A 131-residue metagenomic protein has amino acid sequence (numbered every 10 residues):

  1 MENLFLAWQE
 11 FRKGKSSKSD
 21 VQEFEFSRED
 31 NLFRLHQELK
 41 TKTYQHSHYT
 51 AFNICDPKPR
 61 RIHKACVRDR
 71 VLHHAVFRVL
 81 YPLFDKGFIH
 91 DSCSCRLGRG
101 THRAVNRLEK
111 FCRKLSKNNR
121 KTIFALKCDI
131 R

Functional and structural regions predicted by a protein language model:
M1-F33: Non-catalytic, polymerase-adjacent accessory regions of viral genome-replication enzymes
M1-G14, H46-A51, F77-F84, R113-S116: Short, compositionally biased low-complexity segments
E2-F5, E29, F33, A65 (+3 more regions): Non-catalytic, well-ordered alpha-helical scaffold segments
V21-E25, R61-C66, R70, S94 (+1 more regions): Short, charged/polar micro-motifs that form catalytic or ligand-binding hotspots
R28-P59: Active-site-flanking structural segment that lines cofactor/substrate pockets
P59-I89: Conserved pre-motif C helix in the palm subdomain of viral-like polymerases
V79-R131: Active-site-proximal segment of RNA-dependent polymerases
